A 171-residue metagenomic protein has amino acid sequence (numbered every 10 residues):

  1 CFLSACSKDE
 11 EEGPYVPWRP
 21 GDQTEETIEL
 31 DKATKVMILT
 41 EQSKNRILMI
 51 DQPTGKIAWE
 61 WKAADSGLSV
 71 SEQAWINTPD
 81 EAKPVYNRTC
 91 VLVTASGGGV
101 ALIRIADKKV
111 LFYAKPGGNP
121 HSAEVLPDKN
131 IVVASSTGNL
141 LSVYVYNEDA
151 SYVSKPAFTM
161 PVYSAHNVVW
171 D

Functional and structural regions predicted by a protein language model:
F2-I28: Bacterial Sec-dependent N-terminal signal peptides
T24-G55: An edge-strand/N-cap motif at the start of beta-rich repeat modules
I38-S43, D51, V85-Y86, V91-G97 (+2 more regions): Conserved beta-strand positions in repeat-built beta-propeller and related beta-rich domains
Q52-T54, I105-D107, V145-A150: Short loop/turn segments that connect beta-strands within beta-propeller blades
A58-N77, A150: Surface-exposed loop and turn segments in beta-propeller and other repeat-based domains that flank or scaffold
T78, N119, S164: Beta-rich catalytic cores
